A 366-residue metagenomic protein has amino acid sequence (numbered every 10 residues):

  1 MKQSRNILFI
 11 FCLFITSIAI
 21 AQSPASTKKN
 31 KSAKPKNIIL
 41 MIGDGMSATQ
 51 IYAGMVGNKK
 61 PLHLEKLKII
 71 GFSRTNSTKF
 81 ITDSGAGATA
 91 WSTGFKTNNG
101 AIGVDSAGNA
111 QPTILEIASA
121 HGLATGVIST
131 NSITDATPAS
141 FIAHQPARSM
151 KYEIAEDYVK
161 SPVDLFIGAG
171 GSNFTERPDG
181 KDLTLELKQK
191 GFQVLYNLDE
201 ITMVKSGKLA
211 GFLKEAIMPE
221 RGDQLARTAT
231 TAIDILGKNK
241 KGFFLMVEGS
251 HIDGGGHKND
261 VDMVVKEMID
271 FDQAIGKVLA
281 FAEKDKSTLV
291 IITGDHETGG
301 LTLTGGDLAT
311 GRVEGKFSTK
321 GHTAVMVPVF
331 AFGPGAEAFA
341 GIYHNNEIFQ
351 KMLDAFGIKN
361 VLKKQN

Functional and structural regions predicted by a protein language model:
M1-K29: Bacterial Sec-dependent N-terminal signal peptides
S23-A169, N173-R177, L183-I201, E297-N366: N-terminal catalytic scaffold of extracellular/periplasmic and nuclease hydrolases that process anionic headgroups
L40, G211-L213, F244-E248, I291: Structural motif
A48, I269-T310: Metal-dependent active-site segment of extracytoplasmic phospho-/sulfohydrolases and closely related
L115-S119, E200-T202, A229-N239: Short amphipathic alpha-helices and their capping/turn segments at secondary-structure boundaries
A136-F141, E215-M218, A232-I233, K238-A274: Active-site His/acidic residue clusters
Q193-L195, R221-G237: A Trp-anchored, charged/polar loop motif used as the substrate-binding/catalytic surface of acyl/ester-handling
M263-F281, T310-T323, V327: Gly/Ser/Thr-rich active-site loops/lids in small-molecule metabolic enzymes that frequently grip phosphoryl groups
